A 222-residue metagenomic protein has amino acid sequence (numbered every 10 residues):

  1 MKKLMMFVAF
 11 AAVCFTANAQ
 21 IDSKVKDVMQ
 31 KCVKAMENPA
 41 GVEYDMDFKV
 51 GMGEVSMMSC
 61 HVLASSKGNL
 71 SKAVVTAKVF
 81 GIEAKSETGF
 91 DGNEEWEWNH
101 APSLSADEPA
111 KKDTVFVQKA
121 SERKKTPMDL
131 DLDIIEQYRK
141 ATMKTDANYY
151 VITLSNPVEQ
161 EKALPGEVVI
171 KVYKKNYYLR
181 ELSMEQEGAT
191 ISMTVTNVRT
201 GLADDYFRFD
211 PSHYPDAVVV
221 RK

Functional and structural regions predicted by a protein language model:
L4-F15: Sec-dependent N-terminal signal peptides
A17-N69, T142, S212-K222: N-terminal leader/targeting segments and the immediate start of mature chains
K24-D27, D129-T142, M193: A short, amphipathic edge element
K49, R139, M143-R221: Gly/Pro-enriched, hydrophobic low-complexity segments that function as extracytoplasmic propeptides/linkers
G51-M57, V79-I82, V158-L164: Short, cysteine-centered beta-strand-loop-beta hairpins and adjacent loop/turn segments enriched in charged/polar
H61-G68, G89-N93, G166-E181: A short, surface-exposed beta-strand/turn
L63-K125, A189-S192: An acidic-aromatic
